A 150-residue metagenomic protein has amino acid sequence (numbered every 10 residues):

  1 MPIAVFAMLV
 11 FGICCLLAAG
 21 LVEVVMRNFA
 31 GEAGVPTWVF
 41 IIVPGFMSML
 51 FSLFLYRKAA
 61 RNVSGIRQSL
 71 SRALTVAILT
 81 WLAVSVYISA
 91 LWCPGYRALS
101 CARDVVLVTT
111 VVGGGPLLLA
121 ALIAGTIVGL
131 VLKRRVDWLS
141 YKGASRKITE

Functional and structural regions predicted by a protein language model:
M1-M49: N-terminal signal-anchor transmembrane alpha-helix
P2, F6-V10, P36-P44, R67-V76 (+3 more regions): Alpha-helical transmembrane segments of integral membrane proteins
V5-I13, F51, R67-Y87, T149-E150: Transmembrane alpha-helical segments of multi-pass membrane proteins
C15-G20, M49, L53, W81 (+1 more regions): Transmembrane alpha-helical segments of multi-pass membrane transport proteins and ion-pumping complexes
V24-F40, A83-G115: Interfacial non-cytosolic loop connecting adjacent transmembrane helices
V25-A33, K58-S64, Y87, L91-G95 (+1 more regions): Membrane-interfacial segments
V43-I66, V128: Canonical alpha-helical transmembrane segments
C93-R146: Alpha-helical membrane-associated segments of multi-pass integral membrane proteins
